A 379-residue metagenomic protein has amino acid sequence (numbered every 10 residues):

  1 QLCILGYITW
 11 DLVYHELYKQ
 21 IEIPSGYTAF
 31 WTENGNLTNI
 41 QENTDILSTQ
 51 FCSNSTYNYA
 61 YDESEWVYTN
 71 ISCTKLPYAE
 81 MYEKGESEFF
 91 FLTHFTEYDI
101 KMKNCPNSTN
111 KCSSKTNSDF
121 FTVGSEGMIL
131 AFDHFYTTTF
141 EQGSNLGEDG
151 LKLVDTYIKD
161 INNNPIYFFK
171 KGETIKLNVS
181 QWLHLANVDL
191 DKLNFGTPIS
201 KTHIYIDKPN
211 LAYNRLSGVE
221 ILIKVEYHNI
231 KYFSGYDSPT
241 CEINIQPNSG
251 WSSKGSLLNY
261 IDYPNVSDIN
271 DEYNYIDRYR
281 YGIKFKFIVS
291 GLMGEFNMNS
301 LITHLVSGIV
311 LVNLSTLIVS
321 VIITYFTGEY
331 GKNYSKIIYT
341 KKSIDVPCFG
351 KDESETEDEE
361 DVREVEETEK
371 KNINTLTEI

Functional and structural regions predicted by a protein language model:
C3-Y14, N313-S320: Membrane-embedded alpha-helices of multi-pass membrane proteins, especially ion channels and transporters
G6-T240: Long, solvent-exposed, non-transmembrane segments immediately flanking or lying between transmembrane helices
G147, K170, N178, D189 (+6 more regions): Serine/threonine-rich low-complexity intrinsically disordered regions
F233-E353: Membrane-proximal extracellular juxtamembrane segment immediately upstream of a following transmembrane helix
Y334-I379: Non-transmembrane, juxtamembrane loop and terminal tail segments of multi-pass eukaryotic membrane proteins
